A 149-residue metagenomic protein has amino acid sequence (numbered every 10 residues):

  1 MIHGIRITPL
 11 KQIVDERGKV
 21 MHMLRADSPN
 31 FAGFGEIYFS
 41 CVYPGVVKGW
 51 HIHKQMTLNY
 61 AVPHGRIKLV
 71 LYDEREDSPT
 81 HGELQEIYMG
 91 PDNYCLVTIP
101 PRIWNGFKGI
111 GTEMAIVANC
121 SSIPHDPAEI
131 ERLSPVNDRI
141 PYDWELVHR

Functional and structural regions predicted by a protein language model:
M1-L96, I110-R149: Non-catalytic, conserved peripheral segments adjacent to functional cores
N105: Glycine-centered loop/turn positions within well-structured domains that cap or flank conserved ligand/cofactor-binding
